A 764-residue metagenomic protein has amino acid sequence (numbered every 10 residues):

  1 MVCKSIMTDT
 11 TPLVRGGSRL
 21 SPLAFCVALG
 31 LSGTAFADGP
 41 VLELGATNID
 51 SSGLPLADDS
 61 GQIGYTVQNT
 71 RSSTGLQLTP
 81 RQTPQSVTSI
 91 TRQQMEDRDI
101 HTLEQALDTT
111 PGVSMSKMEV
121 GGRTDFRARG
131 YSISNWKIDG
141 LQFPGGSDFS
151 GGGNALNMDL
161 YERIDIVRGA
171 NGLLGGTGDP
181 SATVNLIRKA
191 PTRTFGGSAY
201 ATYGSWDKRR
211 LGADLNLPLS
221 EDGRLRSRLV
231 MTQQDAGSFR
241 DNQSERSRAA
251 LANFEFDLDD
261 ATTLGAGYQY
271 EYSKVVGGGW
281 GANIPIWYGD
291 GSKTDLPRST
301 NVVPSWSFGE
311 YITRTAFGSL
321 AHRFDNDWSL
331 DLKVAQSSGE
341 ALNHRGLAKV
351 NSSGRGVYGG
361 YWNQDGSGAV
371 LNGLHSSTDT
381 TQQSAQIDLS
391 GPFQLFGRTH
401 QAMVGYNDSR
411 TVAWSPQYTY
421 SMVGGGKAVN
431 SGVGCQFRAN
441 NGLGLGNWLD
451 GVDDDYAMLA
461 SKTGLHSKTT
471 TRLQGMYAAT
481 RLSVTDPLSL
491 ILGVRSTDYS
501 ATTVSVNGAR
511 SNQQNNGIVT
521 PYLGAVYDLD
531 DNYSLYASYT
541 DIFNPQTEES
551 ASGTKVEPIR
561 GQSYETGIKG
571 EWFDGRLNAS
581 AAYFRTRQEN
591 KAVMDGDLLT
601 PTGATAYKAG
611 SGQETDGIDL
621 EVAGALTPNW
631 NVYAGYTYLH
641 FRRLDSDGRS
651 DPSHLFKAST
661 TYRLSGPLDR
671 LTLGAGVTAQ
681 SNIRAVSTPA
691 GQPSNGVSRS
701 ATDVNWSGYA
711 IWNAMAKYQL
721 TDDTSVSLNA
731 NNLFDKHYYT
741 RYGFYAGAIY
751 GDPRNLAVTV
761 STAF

Functional and structural regions predicted by a protein language model:
C3, G45-F195, T566: Acidic, small-polar-rich N-terminal luminal/periplasmic segments of exported/outer-membrane proteins
P144-G145, L160-E162, L173-A252, L258-T262 (+2 more regions): Outer-membrane beta-barrel translocator/receptor signature
Q234-S238, L251-D257, A261-R323, S338-Q382 (+6 more regions): Acidic/polar loop-and-plug regions of large Gram-negative outer-membrane beta-barrel proteins
D257, T380, T399-T411, Y418 (+3 more regions): Structural signature of Gram-negative outer-membrane beta-barrels, strongest in the C-terminal barrel of TonB-dependent
A321-R323, S329-A335, G339-R345, L535-Y536 (+3 more regions): Membrane-embedded beta-barrel scaffold of Gram-negative outer-membrane proteins
A321-S338, N372-V504: Face-selective signature of the C-terminal outer-membrane beta-barrel domain
T485-P487, Y607-A690, F734, A763: Gram-negative outer-membrane beta-barrel transporters
T678-P693, K717-F764: C-terminal beta-signal and adjacent terminal beta-strands/loops of Gram-negative outer-membrane beta-barrel proteins
